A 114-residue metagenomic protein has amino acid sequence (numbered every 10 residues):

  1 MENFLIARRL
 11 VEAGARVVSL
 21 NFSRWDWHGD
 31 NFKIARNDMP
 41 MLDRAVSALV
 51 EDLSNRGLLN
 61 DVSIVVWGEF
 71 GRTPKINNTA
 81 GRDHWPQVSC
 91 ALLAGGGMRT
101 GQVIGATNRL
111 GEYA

Functional and structural regions predicted by a protein language model:
M1-A114: Ligand-binding pockets and gating/stacking loops
